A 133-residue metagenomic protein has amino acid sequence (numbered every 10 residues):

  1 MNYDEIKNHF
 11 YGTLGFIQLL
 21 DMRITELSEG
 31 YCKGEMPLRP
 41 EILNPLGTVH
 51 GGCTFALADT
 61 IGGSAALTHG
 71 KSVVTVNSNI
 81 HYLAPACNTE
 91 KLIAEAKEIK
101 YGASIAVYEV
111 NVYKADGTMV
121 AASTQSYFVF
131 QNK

Functional and structural regions predicted by a protein language model:
M1-K133: Terminal targeting signals and extreme-terminal segments of soluble enzymes
